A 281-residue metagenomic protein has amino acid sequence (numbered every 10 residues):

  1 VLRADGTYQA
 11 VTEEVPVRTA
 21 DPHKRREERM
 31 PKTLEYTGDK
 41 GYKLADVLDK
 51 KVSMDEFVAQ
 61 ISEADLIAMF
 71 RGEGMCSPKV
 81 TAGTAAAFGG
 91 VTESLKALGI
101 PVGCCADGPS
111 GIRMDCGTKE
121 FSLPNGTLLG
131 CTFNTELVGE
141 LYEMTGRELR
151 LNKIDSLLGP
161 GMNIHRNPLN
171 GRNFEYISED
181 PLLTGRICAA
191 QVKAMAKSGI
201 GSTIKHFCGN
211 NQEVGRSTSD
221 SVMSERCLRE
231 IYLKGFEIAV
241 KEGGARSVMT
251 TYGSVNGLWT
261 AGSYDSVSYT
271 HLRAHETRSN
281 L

Functional and structural regions predicted by a protein language model:
V1-S279: Glycoside hydrolase catalytic-domain context in secreted enzymes
